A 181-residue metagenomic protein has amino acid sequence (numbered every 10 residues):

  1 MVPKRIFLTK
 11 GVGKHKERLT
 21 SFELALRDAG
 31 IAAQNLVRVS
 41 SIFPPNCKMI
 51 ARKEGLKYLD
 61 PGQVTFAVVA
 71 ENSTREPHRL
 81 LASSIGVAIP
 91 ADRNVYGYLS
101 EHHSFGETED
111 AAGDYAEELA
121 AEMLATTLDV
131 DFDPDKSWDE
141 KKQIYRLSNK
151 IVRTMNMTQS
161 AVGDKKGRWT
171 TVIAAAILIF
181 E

Functional and structural regions predicted by a protein language model:
M1-E181: Helix-coil modules at protein/domain termini and other flexible surface or pore-lining loops, especially C-terminal
